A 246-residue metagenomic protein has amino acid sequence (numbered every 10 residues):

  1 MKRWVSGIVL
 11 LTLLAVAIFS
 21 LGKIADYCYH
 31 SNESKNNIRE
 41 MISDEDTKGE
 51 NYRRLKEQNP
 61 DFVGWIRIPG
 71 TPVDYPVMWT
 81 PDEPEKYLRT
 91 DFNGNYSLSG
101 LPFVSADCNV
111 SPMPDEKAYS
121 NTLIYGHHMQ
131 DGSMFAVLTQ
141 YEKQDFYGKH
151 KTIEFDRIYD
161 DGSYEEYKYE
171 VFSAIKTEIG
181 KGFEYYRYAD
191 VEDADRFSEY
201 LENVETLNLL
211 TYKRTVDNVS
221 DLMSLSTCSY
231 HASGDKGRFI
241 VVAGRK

Functional and structural regions predicted by a protein language model:
M1-V16: N-terminal Sec-pathway targeting helices
A17-K246: Solvent-exposed, non-transmembrane regions of membrane-associated and secreted proteins
